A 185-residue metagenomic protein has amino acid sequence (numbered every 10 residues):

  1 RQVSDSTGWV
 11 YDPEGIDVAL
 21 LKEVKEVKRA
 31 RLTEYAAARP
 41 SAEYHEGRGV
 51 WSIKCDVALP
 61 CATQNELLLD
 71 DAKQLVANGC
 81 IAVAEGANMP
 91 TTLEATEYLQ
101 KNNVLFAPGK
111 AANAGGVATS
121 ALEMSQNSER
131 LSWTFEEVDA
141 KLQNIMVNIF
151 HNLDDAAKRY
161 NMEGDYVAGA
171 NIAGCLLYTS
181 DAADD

Functional and structural regions predicted by a protein language model:
R1-G49: Glycine-rich phosphate/diphosphate-binding loop of Rossmann-like nucleotide-binding domains
R1-Q2, A42-E43, D56-V57, C80-V83 (+1 more regions): Structural motif
S6, G15-I16, D70-Q74, G86 (+1 more regions): Composition- and surface-driven signal marking solvent-exposed, interaction-prone regions in large proteins
R48-I53, E66-C80: Rossmann-fold NAD(P) dinucleotide-binding segment
A58, Y178-D185: Conserved small/polar residues in nucleotide/adenosyl-binding loops
P60-C61, G86: Short, well-ordered coil/turn residues at beta-beta hairpins and beta-strand->alpha-helix junctions within
A62-D70, P90-L93: Beta-loop-alpha module in the N-terminal Rossmann-like domain of NAD(P)-dependent dehydrogenases, especially those
V76-S180: Adenosine-phosphate binding glycine-rich loop
